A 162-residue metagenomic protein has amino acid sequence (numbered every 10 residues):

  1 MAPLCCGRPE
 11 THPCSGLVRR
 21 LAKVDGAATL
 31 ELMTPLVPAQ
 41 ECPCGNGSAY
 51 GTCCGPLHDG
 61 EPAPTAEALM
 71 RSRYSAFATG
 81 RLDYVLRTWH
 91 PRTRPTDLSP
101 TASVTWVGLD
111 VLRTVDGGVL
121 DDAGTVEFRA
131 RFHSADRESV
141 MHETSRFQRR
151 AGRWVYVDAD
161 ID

Functional and structural regions predicted by a protein language model:
C5-C6, C14: Cysteine-centered motifs
P38-S48: Short Cys/His-rich zinc-binding micro-motifs
T52-C54: Cysteine-centered loop/knuckle micro-motif
L57-D97, A102: Core segments of small alpha/beta cavity-forming domains
A102-V140: Surface-exposed, charged secondary-structure patches
H142-D162: Short beta-strand edge/turn micro-motifs at domain boundaries
